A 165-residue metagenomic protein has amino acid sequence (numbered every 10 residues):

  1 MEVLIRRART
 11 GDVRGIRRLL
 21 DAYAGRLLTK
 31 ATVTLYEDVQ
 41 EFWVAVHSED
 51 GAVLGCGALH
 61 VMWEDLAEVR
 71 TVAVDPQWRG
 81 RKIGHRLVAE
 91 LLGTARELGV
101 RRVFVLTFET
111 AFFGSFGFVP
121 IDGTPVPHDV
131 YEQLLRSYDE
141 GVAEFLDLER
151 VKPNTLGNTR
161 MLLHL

Functional and structural regions predicted by a protein language model:
V3-I16: A short beta-loop-alpha structural element at the N-terminal edge of CoA-dependent acyl/N-acetyltransferase catalytic
L19-K30: Helix-loop element at the rim of GNAT/NAT acetyltransferase active sites that forms part of the acceptor-substrate
K30-F42, V46-S48, G55-V74: A conserved beta-strand-loop-helix scaffold within acyl/acetyltransferase catalytic domains
V74, G80-G93, F104-V105: Conserved acetyl-CoA-binding loop-helix of GNAT-fold acetyltransferases
E97, R101, T107-L135: Conserved active-site alpha-helix within GNAT-family acetyltransferase domains
V126-L165: C-terminal "cap" of GNAT-fold acetyltransferases
